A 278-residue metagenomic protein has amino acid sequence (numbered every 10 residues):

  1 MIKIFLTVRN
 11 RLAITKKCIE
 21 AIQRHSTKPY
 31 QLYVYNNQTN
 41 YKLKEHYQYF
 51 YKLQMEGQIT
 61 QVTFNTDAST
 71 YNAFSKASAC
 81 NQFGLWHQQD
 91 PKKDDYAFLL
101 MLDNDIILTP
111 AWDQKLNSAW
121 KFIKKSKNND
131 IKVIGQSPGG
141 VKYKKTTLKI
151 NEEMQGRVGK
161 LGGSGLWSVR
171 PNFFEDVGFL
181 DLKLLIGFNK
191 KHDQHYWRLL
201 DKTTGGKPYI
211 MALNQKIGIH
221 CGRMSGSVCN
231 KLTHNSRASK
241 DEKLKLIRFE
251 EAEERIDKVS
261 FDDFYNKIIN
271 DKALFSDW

Functional and structural regions predicted by a protein language model:
M1-A21: N-proximal low-complexity "stem/linker" segments adjacent to membrane-targeting elements
I2-K3, Q31, H195: Cell-envelope/extracellular polymer assembly enzymes that use nucleotide-activated donors
E20-P29: Short, acidic, metal-binding catalytic loop of nucleotide-sugar glycosyltransferases
Y35-Y47: A conserved acidic beta->alpha catalytic loop
D67-Q89: Glycine-rich, basic loop-to-helix element that forms the pyrophosphate-binding segment of sugar-nucleotide handling
D94-T109: Short beta-strand-to-loop acidic/aromatic patch adjacent to the donor-nucleotide binding site
I107-K183: Conserved catalytic core of nucleotide-sugar-dependent glycosyltransferases
K183-W278: C-terminal catalytic/acceptor-binding lobe
